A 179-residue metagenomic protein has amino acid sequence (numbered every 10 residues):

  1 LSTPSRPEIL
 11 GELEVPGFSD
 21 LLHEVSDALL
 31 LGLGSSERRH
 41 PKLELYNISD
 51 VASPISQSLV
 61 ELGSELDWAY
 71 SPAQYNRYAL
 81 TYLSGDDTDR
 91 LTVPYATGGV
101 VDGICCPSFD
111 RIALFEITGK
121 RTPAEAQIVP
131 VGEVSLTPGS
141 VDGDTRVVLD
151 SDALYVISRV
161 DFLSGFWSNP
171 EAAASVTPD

Functional and structural regions predicted by a protein language model:
L1-D179: Feature marking well-ordered beta-strand scaffolds used for ligand recognition
